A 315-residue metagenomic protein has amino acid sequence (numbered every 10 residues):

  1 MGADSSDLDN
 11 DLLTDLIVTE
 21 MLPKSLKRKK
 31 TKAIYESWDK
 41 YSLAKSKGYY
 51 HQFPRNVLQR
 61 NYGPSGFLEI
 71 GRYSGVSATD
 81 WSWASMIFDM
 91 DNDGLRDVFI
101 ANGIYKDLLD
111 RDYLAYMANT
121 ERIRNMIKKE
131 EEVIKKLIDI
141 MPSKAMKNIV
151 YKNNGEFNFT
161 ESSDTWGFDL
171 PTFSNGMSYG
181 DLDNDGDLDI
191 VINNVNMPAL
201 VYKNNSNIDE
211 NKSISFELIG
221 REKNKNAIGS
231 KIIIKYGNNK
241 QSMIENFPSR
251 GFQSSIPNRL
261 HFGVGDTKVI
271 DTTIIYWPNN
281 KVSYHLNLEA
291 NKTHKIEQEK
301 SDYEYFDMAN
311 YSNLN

Functional and structural regions predicted by a protein language model:
M1, P54, W81-W83, M146 (+2 more regions): Beta-rich catalytic cores
M1-N10, R60, W83-N92, N175-D183: Beta-propeller blade termini
S6, T19, M86-F88, A101 (+3 more regions): Surface-exposed loop and edge beta-strand positions of immunoglobulin-like domains
N10-T19, N92-A101, N184-N193: Acidic/hydrophobic-patterned starts of short beta strands in beta-sheet-rich repeat architectures
P23-Y50, I104-P142: Short, conserved, GDST-rich strand-edge loop motifs in beta-rich repeat architectures
T31-K32, F53-L68, R111-Y116, K147-T160 (+1 more regions): Beta-propeller blade repeat segments, especially FG-GAP/WD-type strand-to-loop junctions in 6- to 7-bladed propeller
L68-G71, T120-R124, T160-S163, S213: Beta-propeller fold detector
I140-I149, N153-N154, N158-S174, S178-N315: Gly/Ser/Thr/Pro-enriched helix-cap/hinge segments flanking short amphipathic alpha-helices
